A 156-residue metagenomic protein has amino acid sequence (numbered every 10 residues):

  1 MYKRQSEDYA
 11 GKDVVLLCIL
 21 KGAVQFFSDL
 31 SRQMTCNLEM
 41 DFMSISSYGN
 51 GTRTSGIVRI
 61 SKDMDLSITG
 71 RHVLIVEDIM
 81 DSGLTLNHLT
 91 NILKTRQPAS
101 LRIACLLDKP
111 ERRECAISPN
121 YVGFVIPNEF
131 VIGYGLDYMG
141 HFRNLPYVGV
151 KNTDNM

Functional and structural regions predicted by a protein language model:
K3-M156: PRPP-associated nucleotide enzymes
